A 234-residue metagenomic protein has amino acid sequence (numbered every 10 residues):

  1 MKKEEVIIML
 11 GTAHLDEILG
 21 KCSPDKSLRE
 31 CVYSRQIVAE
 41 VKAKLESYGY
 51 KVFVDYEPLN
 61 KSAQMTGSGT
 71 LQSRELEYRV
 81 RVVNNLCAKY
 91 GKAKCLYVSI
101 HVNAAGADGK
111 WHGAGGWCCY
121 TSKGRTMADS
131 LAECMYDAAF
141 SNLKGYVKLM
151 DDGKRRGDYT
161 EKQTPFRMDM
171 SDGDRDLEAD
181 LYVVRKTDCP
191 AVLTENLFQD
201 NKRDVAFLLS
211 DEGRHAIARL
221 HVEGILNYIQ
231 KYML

Functional and structural regions predicted by a protein language model:
M1-K3, E46-S47, K89-K92, W111-G113 (+2 more regions): Extracellular/periplasmic catalytic domains that process cell-envelope and extracellular macromolecules
M1-V82, N103-D108, G113-G115: Active-site histidine-acidic residue metal-binding/catalytic motifs, centered on HxH/HExxH-like signatures
V6-M9, L15, L19-G20, L86 (+2 more regions): Active-site-adjacent mobile loop/cap segments within catalytic or ligand-binding domains
I7-G11, K51-Y56, G91, C95-I100 (+4 more regions): Structural recognition of the beta-strand scaffold that forms the well-ordered cores of secreted hydrolase catalytic
L15-E17, P58-S62, V102-D108, G124-M127 (+3 more regions): Solvent-exposed loop/turn segments at secondary-structure junctions within structured extracellular/periplasmic domains
C31-A39, A43-S47, R81, N85 (+7 more regions): Solvent-exposed, polar/charged alpha-helical surfaces in well-ordered, non-transmembrane soluble domains, broadly
S73-A93, A128, L181-K186: Mature extracellular/periplasmic domains of secretome proteins
M127-Q163: Acidic, glycine-rich loop-and-strand cores that form catalytic or ligand-binding grooves in diverse globular domains
